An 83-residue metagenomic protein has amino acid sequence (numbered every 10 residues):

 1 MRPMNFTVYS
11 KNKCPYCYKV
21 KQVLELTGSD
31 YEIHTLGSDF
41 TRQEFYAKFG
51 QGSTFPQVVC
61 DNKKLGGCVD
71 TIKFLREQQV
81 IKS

Functional and structural regions predicted by a protein language model:
M1-S29: Local sequence-structure signature of Cys/Sec-based thiol-disulfide redox active-site neighborhoods
R2, Q43-A47: Short secondary-structure transition/capping segments
P15, F40, G66: Short alpha-helical
Y18, Q43, K73: Alpha-helical elements of the RecA-like P-loop NTPase motor core of helicases
S29-R42: Thiol-based oxidoreductase modules, predominantly thioredoxin-like and allied folds used for disulfide exchange
K48-T54: Thiol/disulfide oxidoreductase modules built on the thioredoxin-like
C60-S83: Non-catalytic, surface beta->alpha helical segment in thiol-disulfide oxidoreductase systems
